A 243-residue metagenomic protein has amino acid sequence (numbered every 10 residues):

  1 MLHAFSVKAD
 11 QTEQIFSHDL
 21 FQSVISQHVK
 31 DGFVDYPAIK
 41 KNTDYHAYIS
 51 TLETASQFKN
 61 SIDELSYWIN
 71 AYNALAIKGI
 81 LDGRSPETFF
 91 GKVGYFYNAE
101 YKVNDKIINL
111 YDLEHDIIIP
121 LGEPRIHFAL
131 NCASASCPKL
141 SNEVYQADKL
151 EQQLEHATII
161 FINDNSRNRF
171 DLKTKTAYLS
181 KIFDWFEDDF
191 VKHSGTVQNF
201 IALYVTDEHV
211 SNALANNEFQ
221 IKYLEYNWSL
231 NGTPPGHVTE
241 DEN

Functional and structural regions predicted by a protein language model:
A4-S6: N-terminal signal peptide c-region/cleavage motif recognized by signal peptidases
Q11-N243: Interaction/scaffold regions that mediate signaling and macromolecular assembly across diverse proteins
